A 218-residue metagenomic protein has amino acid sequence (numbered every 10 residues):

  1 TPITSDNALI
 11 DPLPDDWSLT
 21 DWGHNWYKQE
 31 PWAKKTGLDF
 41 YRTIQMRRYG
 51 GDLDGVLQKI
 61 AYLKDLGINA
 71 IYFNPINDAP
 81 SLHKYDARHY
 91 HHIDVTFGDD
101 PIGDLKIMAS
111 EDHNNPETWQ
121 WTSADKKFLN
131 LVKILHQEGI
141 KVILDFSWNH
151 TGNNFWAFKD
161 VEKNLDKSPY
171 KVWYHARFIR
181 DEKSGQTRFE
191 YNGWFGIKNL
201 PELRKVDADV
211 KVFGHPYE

Functional and structural regions predicted by a protein language model:
T1-D6, M46-G50, V56: Mature N-terminal, pre-catalytic/accessory segment of carbohydrate-active enzymes
P2-Y41, K64-T122: Aromatic-lined carbohydrate-binding/catalytic grooves of carbohydrate-active enzymes
L13-Y49, T118-W121, N153-E218: Alpha-amylase-like alpha-glycosidases and glucanotransferases acting on alpha-linked glucans and related
D39-R42, L57, I76, N114 (+2 more regions): Residue-level detector of functional hotspots within protein domains
Y49-G55, I68, Y72-I93, F97 (+4 more regions): Long, contiguous hydrophobic alpha-helical segments, chiefly transmembrane helices and signal peptides
D54-L57, P216-E218: A Trp-anchored, charged/polar loop motif used as the substrate-binding/catalytic surface of acyl/ester-handling
Q58-F73, D104-E162, D166, V172 (+1 more regions): Substrate-binding cleft of carbohydrate-active enzyme catalytic domains
Y85-E138, N192-E218: Chitinase-like catalytic core of GlcNAc-active glycosidases
